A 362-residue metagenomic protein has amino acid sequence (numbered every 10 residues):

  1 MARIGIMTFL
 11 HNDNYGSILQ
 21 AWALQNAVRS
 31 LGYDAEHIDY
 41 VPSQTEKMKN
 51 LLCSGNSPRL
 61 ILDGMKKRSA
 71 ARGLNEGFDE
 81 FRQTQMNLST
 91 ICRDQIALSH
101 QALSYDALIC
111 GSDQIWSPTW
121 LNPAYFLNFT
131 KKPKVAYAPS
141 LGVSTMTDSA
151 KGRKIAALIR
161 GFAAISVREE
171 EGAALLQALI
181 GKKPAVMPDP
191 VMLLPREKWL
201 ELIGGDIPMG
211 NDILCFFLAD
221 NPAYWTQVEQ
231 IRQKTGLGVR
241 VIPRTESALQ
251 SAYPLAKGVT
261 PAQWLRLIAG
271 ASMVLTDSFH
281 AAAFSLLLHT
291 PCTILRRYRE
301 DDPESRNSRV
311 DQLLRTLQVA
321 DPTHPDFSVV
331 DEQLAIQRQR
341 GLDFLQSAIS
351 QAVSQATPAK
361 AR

Functional and structural regions predicted by a protein language model:
M1-R362: Active-site anion-handling motifs in enzyme catalytic cores
